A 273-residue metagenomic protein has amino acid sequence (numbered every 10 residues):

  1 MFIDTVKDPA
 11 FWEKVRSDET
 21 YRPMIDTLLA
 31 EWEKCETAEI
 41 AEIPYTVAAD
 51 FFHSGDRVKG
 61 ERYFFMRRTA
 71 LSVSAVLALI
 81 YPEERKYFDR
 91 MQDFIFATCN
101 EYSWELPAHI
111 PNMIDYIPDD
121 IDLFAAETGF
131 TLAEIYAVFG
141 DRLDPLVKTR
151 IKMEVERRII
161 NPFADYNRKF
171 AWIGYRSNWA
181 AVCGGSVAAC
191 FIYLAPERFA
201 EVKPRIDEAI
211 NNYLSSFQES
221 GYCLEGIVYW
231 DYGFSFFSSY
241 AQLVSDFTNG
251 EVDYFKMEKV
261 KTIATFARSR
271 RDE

Functional and structural regions predicted by a protein language model:
F2, V6-K7, E13-F52: Low-complexity, Ser/Thr/Pro/Gly-enriched N-terminal "stalk/linker" regions
I40, R85-D120, F217-Y229: Helix-terminus loop motifs that line ligand-binding clefts
Y45-Y63, P107-P118, R168-Y175: Internal amphipathic alpha-helical repeat/solenoid segments
F65-I80, D93-A97, A126-A137: Non-membrane alpha-helical segments in proteins
L71-S74, A78, V187-A189, W230-D246: Alpha-helical scaffold elements that line and support the substrate/ligand-binding pocket of soluble hydrolases
I80, E101, V138-R142, Y193 (+3 more regions): Alpha-solenoid helical repeat scaffolds
M113-V228, F236-S239: Active-site lining segments of carbohydrate-active enzymes
S239-E273: Carbohydrate-active enzyme catalytic cores, enriched for enzymes that act on polyanionic acidic polysaccharides
